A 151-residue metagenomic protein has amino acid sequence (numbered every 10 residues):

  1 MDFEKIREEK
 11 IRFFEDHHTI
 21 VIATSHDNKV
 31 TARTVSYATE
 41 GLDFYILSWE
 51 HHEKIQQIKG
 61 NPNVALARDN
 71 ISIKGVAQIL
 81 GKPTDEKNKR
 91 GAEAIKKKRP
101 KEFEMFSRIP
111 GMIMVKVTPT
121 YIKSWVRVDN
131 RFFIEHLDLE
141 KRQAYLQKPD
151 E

Functional and structural regions predicted by a protein language model:
M1-I11, S48-I55, K59: Short N-terminal signal/transit or membrane-insertion segments and the immediately adjacent low-complexity/disordered
M1-T19, E140-E151: Extreme N-terminal tail/first-helix region
K10, H18, L42, G111-I113: A generic secondary-structure signal marking the coil-to-beta-strand transition
I11-R12, S36, Q56, E104-S107: Short secondary-structure boundary/capping segments
E15, K59, L66-R68, S107-P110 (+1 more regions): A generic structural signal for short, non-catalytic loop/turn and secondary-structure boundary residues
E15-V21, K96-P100: Short Pro/Gly-enriched beta-strand edge/turn motifs at strand-loop
H17-E50, I55-I58, V64-R68, V76-Q78: Short beta-strand segments
S72-E151: Charged, gly/pro-rich active-site loop segments
